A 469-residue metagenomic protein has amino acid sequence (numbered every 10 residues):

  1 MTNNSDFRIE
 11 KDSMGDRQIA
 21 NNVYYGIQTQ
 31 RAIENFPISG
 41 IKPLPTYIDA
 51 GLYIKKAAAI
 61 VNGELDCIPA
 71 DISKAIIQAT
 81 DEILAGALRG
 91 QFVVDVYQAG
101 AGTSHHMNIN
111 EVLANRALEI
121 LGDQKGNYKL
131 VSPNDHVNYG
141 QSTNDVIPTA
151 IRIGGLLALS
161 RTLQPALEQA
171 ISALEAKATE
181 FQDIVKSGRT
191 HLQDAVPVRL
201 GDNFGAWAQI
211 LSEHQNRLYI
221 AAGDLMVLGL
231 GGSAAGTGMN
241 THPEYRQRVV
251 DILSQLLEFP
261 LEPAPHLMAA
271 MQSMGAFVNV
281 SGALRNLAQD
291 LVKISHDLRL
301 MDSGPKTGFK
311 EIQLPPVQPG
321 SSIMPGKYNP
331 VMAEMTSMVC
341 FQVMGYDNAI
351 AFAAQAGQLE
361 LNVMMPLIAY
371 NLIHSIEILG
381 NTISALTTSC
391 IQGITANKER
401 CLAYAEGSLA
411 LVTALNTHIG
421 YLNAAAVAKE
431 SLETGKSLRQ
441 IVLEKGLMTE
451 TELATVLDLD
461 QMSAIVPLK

Functional and structural regions predicted by a protein language model:
M1-K469: Conserved, well-structured ligand/cofactor-binding cores
